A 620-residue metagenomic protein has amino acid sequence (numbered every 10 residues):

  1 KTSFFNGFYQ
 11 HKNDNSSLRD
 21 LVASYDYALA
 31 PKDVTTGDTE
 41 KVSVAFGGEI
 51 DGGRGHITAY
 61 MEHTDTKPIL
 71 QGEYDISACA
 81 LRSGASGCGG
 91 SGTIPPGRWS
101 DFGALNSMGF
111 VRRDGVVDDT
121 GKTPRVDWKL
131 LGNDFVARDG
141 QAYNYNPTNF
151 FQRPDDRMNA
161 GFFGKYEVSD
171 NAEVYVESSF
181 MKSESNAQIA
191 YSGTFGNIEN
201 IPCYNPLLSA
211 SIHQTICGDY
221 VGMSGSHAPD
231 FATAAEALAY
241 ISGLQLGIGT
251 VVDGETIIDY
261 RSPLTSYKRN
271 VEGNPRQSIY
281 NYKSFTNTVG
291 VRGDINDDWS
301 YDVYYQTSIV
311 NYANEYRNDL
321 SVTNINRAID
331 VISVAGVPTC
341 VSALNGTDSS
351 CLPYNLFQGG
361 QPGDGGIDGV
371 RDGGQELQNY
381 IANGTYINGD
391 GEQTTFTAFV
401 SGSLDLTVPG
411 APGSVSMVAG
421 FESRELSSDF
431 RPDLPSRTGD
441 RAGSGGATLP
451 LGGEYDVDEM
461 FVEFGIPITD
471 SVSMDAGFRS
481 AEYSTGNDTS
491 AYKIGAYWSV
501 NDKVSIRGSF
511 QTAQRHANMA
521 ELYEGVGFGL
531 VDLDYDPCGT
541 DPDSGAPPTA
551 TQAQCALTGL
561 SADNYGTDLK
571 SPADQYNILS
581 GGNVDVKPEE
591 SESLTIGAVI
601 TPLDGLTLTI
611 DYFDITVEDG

Functional and structural regions predicted by a protein language model:
K1-F4, V472-S484, S490, A496 (+1 more regions): Transmembrane beta-strand segments that form the barrel wall of outer-membrane beta-barrel proteins
K1-Q71, D75-S77, P154-A160, N171-A172 (+1 more regions): Outer-membrane beta-barrel translocator/receptor signature
K1-T2, I57-M61, F162, V176 (+8 more regions): Membrane-embedded beta-strand positions of outer-membrane beta-barrel proteins
E40-V44, M158-F162, F285-V289, E392-V400 (+5 more regions): Hydrophobic, lipid-facing positions within transmembrane beta-strands of outer-membrane proteins
G48-I50, G164-Y166, G293-I295, G402-L406 (+6 more regions): Residue-level signature of outer-membrane beta-barrel architecture
D51-G53, D155, E167-S169, N296 (+6 more regions): Outer-membrane beta-barrel channels and translocator barrels
R54-I57, N171-V174, D298-Y301, S428 (+3 more regions): Repeated loop/turn-to-beta-strand initiation elements of outer-membrane beta-barrel proteins
T66-I69, E73-G84, I94, V116-D155 (+4 more regions): Surface-exposed, low-complexity loop segments enriched in small/polar and acidic residues
